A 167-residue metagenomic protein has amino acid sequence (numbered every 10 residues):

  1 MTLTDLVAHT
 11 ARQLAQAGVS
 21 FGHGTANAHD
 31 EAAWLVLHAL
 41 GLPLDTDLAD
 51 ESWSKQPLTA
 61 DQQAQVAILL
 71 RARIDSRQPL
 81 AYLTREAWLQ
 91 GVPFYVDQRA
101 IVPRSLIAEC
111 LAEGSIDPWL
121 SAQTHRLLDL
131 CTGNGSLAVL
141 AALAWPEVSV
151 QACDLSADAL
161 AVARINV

Functional and structural regions predicted by a protein language model:
M1-L89: N-terminal auxiliary segments of SAM/dcSAM-dependent transferases
L14, V36, P43, A142-P146 (+2 more regions): Generic helix-packing signal
S54, A64-I165: SAM-dependent Rossmann-like transferase core, predominantly class I methyltransferases with a strong bias toward
